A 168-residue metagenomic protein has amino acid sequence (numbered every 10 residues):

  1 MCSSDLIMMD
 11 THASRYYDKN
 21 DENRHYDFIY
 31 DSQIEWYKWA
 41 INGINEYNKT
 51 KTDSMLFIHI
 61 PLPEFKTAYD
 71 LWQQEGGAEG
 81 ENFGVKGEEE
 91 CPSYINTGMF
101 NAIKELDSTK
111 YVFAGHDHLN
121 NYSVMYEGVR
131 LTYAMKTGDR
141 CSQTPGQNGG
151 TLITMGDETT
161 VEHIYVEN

Functional and structural regions predicted by a protein language model:
M1-S3: Short, small-residue-biased leader/transition segments that mark boundaries at the very start of proteins
D5-T11: Membrane-embedded alpha-helical bundle segments of multi-pass proteins
L6, M99-L106, N120-N168: Binuclear metal-dependent phosphoesterase catalytic core
I7, N23-N121: His/acidic metal-ligating clusters that form di-metal
T11, D117, K136: An acidic- and aromatic-residue-enriched active-site/binding cleft used to recognize and process polar
H12, Y16-Y17, F28-D31: Active-site regions of metal-assisted phosphoester/phosphodiester hydrolases, unifying DNase/endonuclease modules
R15-Y17, P63-T67, N121-S123, R140-C141: Short catalytic/ligand-binding loop motif for oxyanion handling, primarily in non-cytosolic enzymes, centered on
Y17-N23: Short acidic, glycine/proline-rich loop/turn micro-motifs
